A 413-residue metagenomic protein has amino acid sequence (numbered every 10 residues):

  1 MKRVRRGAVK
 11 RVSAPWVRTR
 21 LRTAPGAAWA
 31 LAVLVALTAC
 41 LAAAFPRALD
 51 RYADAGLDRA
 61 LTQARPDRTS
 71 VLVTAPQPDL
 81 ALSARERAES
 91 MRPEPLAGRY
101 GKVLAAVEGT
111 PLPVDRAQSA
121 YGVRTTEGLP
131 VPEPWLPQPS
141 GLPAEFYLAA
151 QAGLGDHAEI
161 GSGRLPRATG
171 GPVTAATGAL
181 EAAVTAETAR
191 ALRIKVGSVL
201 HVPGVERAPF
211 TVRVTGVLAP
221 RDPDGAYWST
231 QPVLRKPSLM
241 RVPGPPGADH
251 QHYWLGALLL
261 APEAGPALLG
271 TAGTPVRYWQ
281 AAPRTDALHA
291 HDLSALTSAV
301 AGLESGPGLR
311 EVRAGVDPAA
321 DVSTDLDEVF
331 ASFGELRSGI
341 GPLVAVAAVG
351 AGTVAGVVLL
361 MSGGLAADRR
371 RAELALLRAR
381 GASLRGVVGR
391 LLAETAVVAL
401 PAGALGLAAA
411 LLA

Functional and structural regions predicted by a protein language model:
K2-T353: Membrane transport/envelope proteins' first extracytoplasmic loop
T19, G26, R385, G389-A402 (+1 more regions): Alpha-helical transmembrane segments of multi-pass membrane proteins
A43-D54, M361-R369, L411: Short helix-terminus and kink motifs of transmembrane alpha helices, predominantly at the cytoplasmic interface
G197, G381, G406: Conserved G/P- and acidic residue-centered "switch" motifs that form tight phosphate/ATP-binding loops in soluble
D321, L360-G363, A372, A396-A413: Small-residue-rich transmembrane alpha-helices
V346-M361, R371: Long, hydrophobic alpha-helical segments
D368-R371, R380: Juxtamembrane helix-loop transition segments at the membrane interface in multi-pass membrane proteins
